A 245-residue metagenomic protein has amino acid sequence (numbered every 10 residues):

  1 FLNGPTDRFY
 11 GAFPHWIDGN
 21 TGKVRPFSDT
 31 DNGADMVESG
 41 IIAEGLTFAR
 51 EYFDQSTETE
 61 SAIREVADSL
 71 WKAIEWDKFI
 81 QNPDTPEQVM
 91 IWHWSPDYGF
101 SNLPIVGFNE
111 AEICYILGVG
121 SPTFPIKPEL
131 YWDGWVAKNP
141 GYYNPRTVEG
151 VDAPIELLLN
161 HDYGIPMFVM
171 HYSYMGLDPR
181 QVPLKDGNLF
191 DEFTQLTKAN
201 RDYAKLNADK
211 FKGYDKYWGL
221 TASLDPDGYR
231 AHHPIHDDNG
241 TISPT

Functional and structural regions predicted by a protein language model:
F1-T245: Ser/Thr/Asn(+Pro)-rich, low-complexity disordered segments
